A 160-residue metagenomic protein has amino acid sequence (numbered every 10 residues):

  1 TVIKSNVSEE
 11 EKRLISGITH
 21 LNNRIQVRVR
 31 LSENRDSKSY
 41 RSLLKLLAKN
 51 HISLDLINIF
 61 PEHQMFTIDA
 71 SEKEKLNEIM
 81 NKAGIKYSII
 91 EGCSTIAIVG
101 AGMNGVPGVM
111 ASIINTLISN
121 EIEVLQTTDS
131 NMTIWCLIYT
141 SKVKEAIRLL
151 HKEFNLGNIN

Functional and structural regions predicted by a protein language model:
T1-D129, I134-N160: C-terminal catalytic "cap/lid" subdomain
